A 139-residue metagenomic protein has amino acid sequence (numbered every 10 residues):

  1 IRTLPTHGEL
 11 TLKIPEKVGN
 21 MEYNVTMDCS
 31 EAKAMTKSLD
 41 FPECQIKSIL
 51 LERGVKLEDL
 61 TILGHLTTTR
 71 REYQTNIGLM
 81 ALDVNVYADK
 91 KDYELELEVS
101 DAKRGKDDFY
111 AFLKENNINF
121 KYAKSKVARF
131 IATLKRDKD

Functional and structural regions predicted by a protein language model:
I1-D139: Phosphate-end processing signature that detects enzymes handling 5′-triphosphorylated RNA and polyphosphate
